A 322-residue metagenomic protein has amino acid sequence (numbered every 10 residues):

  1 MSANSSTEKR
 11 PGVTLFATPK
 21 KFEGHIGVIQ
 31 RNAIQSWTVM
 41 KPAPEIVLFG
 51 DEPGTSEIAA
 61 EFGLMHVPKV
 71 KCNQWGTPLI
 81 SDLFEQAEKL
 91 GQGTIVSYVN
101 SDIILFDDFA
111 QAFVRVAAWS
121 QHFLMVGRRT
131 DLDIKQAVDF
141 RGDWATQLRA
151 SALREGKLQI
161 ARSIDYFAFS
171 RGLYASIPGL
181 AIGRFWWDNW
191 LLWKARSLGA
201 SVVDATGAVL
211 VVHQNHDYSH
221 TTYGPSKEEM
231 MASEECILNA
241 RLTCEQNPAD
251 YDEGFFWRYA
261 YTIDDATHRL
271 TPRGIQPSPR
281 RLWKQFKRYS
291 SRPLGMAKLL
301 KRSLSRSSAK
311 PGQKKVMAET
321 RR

Functional and structural regions predicted by a protein language model:
G12-T14, P19, L180-R322: C-terminal catalytic/acceptor-binding lobe
K20-F22, E52-T55, N73, D102-I104 (+4 more regions): Short, solvent-exposed loop/turn segments at secondary-structure junctions
K21-I29: A short, glycine/small-residue-rich beta-strand->loop->alpha-helix junction that serves as a flexible
R31-P44: Short, acidic, metal-binding catalytic loop of nucleotide-sugar glycosyltransferases
P42, E61-G63, L198: Short, structured coil segments at secondary-structure junctions
P44-D51, M125-V126: Short, hydrophobic beta-strand segments that form beta-sheet elements in well-ordered domains
L48-V99, F106-D107: Active-site-proximal specificity loops/subdomain of glycosyltransferases
E88, I104-W193: Conserved catalytic core of nucleotide-sugar-dependent glycosyltransferases
